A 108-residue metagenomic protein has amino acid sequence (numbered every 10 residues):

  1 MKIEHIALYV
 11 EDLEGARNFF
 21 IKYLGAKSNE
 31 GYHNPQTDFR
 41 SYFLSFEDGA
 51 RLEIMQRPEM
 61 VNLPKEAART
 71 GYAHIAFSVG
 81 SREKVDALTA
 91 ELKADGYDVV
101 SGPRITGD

Functional and structural regions predicted by a protein language model:
M1-G15, Y72-F77: N-terminal beta-strand motif that seeds the catalytic metal site of vicinal oxygen chelate
M1-I3, T37-F39, E47, A68-Y72 (+1 more regions): Short, solvent-exposed coil/turn segments
E4, N29, A73, V100-S101: A short, local hydrophobic-aromatic micro-motif
Y9-R51, Q56: Core segments of cupin and vicinal oxygen chelate
L13-E14, I75-D108: Vicinal oxygen chelate
E30-Y32, Q56-E59, S101-G107: Short, well-ordered turn and helix-capping elements at secondary-structure junctions
P35-F43, D48-A50, V61-L63, F77 (+2 more regions): Amphipathic alpha-helical "stalk" segments
M55-Q56, L63-S78: Helix-adjacent hinge/juxtasegments
